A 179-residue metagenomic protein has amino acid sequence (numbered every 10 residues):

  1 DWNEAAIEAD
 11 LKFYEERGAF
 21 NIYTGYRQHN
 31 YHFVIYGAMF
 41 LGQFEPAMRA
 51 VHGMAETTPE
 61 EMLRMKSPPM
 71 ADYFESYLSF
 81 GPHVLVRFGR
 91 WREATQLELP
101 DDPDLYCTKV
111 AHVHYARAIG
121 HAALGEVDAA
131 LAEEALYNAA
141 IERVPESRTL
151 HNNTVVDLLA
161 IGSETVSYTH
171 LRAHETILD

Functional and structural regions predicted by a protein language model:
W2, E45-M54, R90-D101, D128-A139: Alpha-helical repeat scaffolds
E16, F20-N21, A55-P69, E98-C107 (+2 more regions): Solenoid-like repeat scaffolds
N21-T24, Q28, E75, K109-A111 (+1 more regions): Start-of-helix signal in alpha-solenoid helical-repeat scaffolds, especially tetratricopeptide repeats
A116-A123: A conserved active-site cap/scaffold subdomain adjacent to cofactor or substrate pockets
T169-T176: Conserved small/polar residues in nucleotide/adenosyl-binding loops
